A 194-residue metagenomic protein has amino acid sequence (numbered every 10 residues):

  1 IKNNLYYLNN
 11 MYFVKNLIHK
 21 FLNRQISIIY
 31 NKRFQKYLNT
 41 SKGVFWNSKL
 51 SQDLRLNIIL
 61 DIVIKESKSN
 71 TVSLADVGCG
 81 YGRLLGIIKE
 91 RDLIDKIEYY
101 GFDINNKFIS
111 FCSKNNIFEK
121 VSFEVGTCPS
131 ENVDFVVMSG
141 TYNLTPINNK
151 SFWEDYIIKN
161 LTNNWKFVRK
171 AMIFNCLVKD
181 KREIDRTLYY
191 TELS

Functional and structural regions predicted by a protein language model:
L8-S41: N-terminal, positively charged/glycine-rich alpha-helical extensions of SAM-dependent methyltransferases
L50-S69: Conserved alpha-helix/loop element of class I SAM-dependent methyltransferases that forms part of the SAM/SAH-binding
A75, G82-S122: Class I SAM-dependent methyltransferase SAM/SAH-binding core
F123-N132: Short acidic low-complexity segments
F135-E154: A short SAM/SAH-binding and catalytic strip from SAM-dependent methyltransferases
Y142-L144, L177-R182: Short "lid" loop at the C-terminus of a central beta-strand within the Rossmann-like core of SAM-dependent
V168-C176: Conserved beta-strand signature within the Rossmann-like core of class I S-adenosyl-L-methionine
D180-S194: Acceptor-substrate binding/catalytic loop of class I
